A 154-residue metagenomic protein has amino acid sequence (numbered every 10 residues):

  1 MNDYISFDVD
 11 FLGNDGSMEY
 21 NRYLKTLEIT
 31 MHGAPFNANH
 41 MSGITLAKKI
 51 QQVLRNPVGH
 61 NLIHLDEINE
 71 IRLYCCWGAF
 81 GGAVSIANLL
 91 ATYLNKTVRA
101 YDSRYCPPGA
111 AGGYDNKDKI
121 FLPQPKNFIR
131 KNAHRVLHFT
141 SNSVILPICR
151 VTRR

Functional and structural regions predicted by a protein language model:
M1-E70, Y114-R154: Glycine-rich short-loop/terminal segments
N69-W77: Acidic beta-strand-to-loop metal/phosphate-binding motif
W77-A110: Active-site-proximal loop/helix of nucleotide/amide-processing enzymes and allied scaffolds
